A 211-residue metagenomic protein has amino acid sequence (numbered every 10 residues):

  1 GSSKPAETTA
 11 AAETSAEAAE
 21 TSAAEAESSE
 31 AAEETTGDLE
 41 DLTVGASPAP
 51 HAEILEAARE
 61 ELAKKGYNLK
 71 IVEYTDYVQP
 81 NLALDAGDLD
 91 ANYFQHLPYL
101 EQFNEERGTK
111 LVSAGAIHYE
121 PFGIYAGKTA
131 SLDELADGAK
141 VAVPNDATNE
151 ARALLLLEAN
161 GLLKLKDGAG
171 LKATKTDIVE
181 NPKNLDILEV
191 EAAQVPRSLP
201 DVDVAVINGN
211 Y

Functional and structural regions predicted by a protein language model:
G1-D41: Short, low-complexity disordered leader/linker segments with a strong preference for bacterial N-terminal type II
L39, G66, T109, I117-P121 (+4 more regions): Extracytoplasmic
P48-E73: Short, polar/charged alpha-helical segment
I71-L82, G170-R197: Short helix-initiation/N-cap motifs at beta->coil->alpha
Y77-G108, A130: Pocket-flanking alpha-helical
D85-Q95, A139, L162, K183-D186 (+1 more regions): Alpha-to-beta junction loops
Q102-A114, T129-A130, D201, V206: Ligand-binding "clamshell"
A114-L163: A conserved helix-loop-strand patch within extracytoplasmic ligand-binding domains of the periplasmic binding
